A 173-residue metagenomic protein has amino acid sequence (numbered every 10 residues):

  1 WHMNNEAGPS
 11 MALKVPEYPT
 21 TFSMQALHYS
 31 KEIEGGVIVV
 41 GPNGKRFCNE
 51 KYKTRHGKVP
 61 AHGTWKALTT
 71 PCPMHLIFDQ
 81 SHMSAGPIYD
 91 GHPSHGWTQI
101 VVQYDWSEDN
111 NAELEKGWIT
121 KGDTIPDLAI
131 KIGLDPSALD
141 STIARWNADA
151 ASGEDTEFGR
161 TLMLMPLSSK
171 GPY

Functional and structural regions predicted by a protein language model:
W1-A144, A148-Y173: Residues forming the flavin
